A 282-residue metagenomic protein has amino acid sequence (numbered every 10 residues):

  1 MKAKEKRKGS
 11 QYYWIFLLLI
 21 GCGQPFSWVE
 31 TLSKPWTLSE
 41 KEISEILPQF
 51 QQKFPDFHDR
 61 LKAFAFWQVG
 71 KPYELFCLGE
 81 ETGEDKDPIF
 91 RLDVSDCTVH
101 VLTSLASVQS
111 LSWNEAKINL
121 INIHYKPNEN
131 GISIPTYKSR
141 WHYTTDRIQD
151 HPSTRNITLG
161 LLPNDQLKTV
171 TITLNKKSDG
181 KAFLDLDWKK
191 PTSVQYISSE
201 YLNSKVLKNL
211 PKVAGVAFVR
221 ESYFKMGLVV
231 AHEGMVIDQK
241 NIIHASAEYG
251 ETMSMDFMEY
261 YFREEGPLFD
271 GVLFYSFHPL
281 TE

Functional and structural regions predicted by a protein language model:
A3-E30: Bacterial Sec-dependent N-terminal signal peptides
F26-H58: Long, acidic, intrinsically disordered low-complexity segments
W36, F54-K62, D87-T98, S110-W113 (+2 more regions): Solvent-exposed, acidic/flexible segments
I46-D85: Active-site-adjacent structural segments surrounding the nucleophilic cysteine of cysteine proteases and isopeptidases
P72, F76-V194, A217-R220, H244-A247: Acidic/His-rich structured neighborhood in mature extracellular/periplasmic domains
L186-K208: Mixed-charge, Lys/Arg-rich low-complexity intrinsically disordered regions
V219-S276: C-terminal soluble interaction/assembly domains
